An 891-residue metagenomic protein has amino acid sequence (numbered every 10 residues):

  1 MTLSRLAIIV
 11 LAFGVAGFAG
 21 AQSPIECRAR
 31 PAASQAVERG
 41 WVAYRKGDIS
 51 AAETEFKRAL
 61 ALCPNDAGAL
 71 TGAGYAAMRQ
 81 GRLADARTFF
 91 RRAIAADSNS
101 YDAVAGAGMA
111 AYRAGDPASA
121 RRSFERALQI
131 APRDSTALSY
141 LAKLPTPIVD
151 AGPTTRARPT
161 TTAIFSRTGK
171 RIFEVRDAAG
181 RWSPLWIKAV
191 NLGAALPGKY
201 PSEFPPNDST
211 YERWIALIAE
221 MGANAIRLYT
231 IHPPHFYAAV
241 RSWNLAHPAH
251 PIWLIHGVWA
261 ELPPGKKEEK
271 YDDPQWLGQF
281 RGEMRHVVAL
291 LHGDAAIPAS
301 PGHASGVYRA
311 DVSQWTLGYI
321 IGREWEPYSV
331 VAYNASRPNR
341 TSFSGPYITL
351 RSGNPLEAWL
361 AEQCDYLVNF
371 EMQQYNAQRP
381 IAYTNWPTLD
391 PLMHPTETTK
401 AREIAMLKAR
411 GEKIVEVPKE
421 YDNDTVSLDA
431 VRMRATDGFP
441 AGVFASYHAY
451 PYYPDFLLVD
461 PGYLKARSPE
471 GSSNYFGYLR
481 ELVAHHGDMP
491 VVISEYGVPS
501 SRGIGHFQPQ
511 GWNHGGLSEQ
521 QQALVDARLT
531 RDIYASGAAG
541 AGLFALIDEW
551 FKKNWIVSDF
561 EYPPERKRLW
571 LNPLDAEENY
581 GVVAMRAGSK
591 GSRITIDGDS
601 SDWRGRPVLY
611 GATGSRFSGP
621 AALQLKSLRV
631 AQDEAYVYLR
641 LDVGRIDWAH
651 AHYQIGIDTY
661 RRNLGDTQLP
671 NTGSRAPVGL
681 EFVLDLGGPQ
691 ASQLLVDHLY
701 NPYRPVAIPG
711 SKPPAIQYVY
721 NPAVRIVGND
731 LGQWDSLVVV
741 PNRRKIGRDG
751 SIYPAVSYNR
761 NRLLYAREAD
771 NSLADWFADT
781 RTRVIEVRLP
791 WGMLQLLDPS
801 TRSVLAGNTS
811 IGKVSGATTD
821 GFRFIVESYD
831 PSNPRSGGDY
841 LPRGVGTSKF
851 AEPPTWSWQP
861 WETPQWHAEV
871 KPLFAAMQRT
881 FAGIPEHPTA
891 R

Functional and structural regions predicted by a protein language model:
A33, A67-G68, Y101-D102, S135-T136: Helix-start (N-cap) detector for alpha-helical repeat units in TPR-like alpha-solenoids, especially tetratricopeptide
D150-L217: N-terminal carbohydrate-binding accessory modules
D208-F280, Q363, L367-Q374, S468-P469: Aromatic-lined substrate-binding rim segments of carbohydrate-active enzymes
V288-G318, R323-W512: Noncatalytic carbohydrate-binding groove/subsite architecture in carbohydrate-active enzymes
I504-G511, G516, Q521, D532 (+4 more regions): Aromatic-rich peripheral "rim/lid" segments of glycoside hydrolase catalytic domains that contact and position glycan
R616-R743, T801, L805-P831: Surface-exposed, glycine/proline- and aromatic-rich loop segments on solvent-exposed faces across compartments
Y660-E681, Q795-R891: Acidic/polar low-complexity flexible segments
